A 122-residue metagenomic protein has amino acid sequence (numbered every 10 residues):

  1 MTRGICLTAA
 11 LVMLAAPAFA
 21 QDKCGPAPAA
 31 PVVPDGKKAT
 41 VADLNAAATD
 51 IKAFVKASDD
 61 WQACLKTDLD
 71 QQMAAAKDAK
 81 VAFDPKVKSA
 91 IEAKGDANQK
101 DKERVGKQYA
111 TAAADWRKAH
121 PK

Functional and structural regions predicted by a protein language model:
M1, C24, P28-P31, D35-K38 (+5 more regions): Residue-level signal for well-ordered alpha-helical segments
M1-L7: Bacterial N-terminal signal peptides that target proteins for export
A10, A15-P17: N-terminal signal peptide c-region/cleavage motif recognized by signal peptidases
V12, V32-V33, V41, V55 (+3 more regions): Extended aliphatic helical segments
M13, A48, V55-S58, E103 (+1 more regions): Generic detection of intrinsically disordered/low-complexity segments and helix-coil linkers/edges
F19-D70: Immediate post-signal-peptide N-terminus of mature secreted/exported proteins
D68-K122: Compact alpha-helical subdomains of small soluble proteins
